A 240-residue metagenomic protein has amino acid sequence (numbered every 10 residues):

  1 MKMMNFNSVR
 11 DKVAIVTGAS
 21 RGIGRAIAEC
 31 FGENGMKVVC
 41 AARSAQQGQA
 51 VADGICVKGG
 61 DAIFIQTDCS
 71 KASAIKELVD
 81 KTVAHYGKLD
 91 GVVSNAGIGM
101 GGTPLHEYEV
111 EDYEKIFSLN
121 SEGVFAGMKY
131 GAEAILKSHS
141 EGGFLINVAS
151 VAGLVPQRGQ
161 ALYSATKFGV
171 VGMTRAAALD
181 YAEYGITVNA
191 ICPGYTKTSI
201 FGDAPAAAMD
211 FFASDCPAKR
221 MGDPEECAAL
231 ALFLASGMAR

Functional and structural regions predicted by a protein language model:
S20-R21, S44: Conserved glycine-rich cofactor-binding loop
N34-V51: Conserved glycine-rich Rossmann-like NAD(P)H-binding loop of the short-chain dehydrogenase/reductase
T103-L105, D112-F117, F201, F212: Substrate-binding pocket helix/loop in short-chain dehydrogenase/reductase
M128, T166, T174: Active-site helix of classical SDR
E133, L179-E183, R240: Alpha-helical segment proximal to the catalytic Tyr-Lys
S150: Residue(s) in the substrate-gating loop at a strand-loop-helix junction that position the organic substrate next
R220-R240: C-terminal substrate-recognition "lid" of short-chain dehydrogenase/reductases
